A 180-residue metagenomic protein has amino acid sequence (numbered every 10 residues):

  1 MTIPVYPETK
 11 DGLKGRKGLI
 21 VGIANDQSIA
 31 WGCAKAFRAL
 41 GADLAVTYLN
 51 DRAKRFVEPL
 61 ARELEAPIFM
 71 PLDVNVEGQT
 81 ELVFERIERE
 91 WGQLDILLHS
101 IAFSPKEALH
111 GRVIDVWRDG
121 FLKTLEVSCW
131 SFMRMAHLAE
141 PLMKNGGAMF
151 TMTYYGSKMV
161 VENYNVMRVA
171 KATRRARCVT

Functional and structural regions predicted by a protein language model:
I3-K10: A short, basic/flexible loop-to-alpha-helix module at the beginning of a structural domain
K10-V46: Canonical Rossmann dinucleotide-binding motif of NAD(H)/NADP(H)-dependent dehydrogenases/reductases, specifically
L19, A45, M70, L97 (+1 more regions): Conserved Rossmann-like nucleotide-binding pocket used by diverse enzymes that bind dinucleotide cofactors
G22-W31, K35, A102-P141, N145-T180: Catalytic loop of short-chain dehydrogenase/reductase
L40, N50, F69, N165: Glycine-rich phosphate-binding loops of nucleotide-dependent enzymes
A42-F56: Conserved glycine-rich Rossmann-like NAD(P)H-binding loop of the short-chain dehydrogenase/reductase
D43, P67, Q93: Residue-level detector of anion-binding/catalytic polar loops
E58-R62, M70-Q93, H99-L122, P141 (+1 more regions): Conserved mid-core segment of classical short-chain dehydrogenase/reductases
